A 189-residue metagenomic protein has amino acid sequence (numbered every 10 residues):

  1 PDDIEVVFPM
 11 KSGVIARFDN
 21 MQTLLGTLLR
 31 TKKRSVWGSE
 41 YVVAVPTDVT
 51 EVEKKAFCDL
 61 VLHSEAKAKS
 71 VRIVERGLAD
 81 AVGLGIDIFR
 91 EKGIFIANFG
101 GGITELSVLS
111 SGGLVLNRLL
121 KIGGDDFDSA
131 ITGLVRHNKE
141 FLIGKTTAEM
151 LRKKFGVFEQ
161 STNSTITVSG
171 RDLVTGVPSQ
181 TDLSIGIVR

Functional and structural regions predicted by a protein language model:
P1-I96, L109-R189: Nucleotide/phosphate-binding catalytic cleft detector across ATP-hydrolyzing and phosphate-transferring enzymes
G101-I103: Short acidic, Gly/Ser-rich segments with clustered Asp/Glu that frequently serve as metal-coordination loops in enzyme
